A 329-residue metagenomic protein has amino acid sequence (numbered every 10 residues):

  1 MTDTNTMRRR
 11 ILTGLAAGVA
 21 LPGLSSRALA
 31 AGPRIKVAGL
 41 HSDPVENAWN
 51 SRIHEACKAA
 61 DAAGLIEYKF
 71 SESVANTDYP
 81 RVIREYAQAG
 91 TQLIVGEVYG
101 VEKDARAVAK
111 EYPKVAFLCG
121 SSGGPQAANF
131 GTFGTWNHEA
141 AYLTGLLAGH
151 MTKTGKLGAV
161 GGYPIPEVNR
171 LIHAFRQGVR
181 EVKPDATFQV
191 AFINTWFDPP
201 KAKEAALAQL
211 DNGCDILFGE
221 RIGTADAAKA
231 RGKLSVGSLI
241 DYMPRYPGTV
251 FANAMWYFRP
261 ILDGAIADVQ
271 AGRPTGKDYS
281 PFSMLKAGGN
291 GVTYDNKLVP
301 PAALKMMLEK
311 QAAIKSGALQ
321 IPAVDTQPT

Functional and structural regions predicted by a protein language model:
T2-P22, S26: N-terminal secretory signal peptides and thylakoid transit peptides that target proteins across membranes
S25-L40: C-terminal segment of N-terminal export signals and the immediately downstream linker at the start of the mature
K36-A60, K69-Y79, Y99, P164-N169: Extracytoplasmic "Venus flytrap"
C57, L143-A186, V190, D278-V299: An alpha-beta-alpha
T91-V98, L118-G120, N212-I222, S238: Periplasmic-binding protein-like
K110-G134, I240-T249: Flexible loop/hinge segments that line or gate small-molecule binding clefts
P125-L147, A159-P164, P247-P260: Short beta-strand elements at the ligand-binding edges of bilobed clamshell
A271-T329: Hinge/cleft segment of the Venus flytrap/periplasmic-binding protein
